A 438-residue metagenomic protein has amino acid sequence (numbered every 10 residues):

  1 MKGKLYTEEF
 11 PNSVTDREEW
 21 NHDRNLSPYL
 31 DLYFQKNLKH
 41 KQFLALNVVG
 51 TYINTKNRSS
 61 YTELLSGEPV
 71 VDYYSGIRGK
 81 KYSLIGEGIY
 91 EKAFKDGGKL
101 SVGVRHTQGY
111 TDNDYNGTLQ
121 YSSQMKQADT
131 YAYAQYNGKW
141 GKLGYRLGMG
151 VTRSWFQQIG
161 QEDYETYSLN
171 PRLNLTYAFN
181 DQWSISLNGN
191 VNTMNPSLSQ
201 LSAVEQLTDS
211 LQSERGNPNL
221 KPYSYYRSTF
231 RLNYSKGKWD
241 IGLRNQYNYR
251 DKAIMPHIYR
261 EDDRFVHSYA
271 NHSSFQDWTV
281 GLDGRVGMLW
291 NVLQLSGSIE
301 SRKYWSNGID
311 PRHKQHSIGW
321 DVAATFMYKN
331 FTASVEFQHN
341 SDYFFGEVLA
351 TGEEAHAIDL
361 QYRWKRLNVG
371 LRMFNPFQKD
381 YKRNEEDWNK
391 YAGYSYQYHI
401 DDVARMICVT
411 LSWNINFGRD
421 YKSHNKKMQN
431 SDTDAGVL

Functional and structural regions predicted by a protein language model:
M1-D359, G370-L438: Primarily recognizes Gram-negative and organellar outer-membrane beta-barrels
